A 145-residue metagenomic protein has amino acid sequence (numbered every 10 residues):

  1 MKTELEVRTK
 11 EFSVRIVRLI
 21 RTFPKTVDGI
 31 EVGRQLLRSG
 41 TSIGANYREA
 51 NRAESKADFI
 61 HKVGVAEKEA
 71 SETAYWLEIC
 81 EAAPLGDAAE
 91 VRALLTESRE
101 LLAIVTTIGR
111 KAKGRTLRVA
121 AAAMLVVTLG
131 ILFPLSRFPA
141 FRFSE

Functional and structural regions predicted by a protein language model:
M1-E145: Short, C-terminally biased terminal segments at protein or domain edges
